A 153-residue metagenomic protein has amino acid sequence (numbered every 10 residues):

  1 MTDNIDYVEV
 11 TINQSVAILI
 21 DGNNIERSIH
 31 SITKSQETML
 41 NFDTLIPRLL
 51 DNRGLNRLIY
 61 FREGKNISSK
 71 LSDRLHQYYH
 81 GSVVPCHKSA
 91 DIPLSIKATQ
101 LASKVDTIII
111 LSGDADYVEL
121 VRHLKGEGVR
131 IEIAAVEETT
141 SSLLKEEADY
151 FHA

Functional and structural regions predicted by a protein language model:
T2-I92, S103, R130: Domain-level signal for Mg2+-assisted phosphodiester chemistry and nucleotide/NA-binding surfaces in nucleic-acid
G64-A153: Nuclease catalytic cores that cleave nucleic-acid phosphodiester bonds, predominantly acidic two-metal-ion
